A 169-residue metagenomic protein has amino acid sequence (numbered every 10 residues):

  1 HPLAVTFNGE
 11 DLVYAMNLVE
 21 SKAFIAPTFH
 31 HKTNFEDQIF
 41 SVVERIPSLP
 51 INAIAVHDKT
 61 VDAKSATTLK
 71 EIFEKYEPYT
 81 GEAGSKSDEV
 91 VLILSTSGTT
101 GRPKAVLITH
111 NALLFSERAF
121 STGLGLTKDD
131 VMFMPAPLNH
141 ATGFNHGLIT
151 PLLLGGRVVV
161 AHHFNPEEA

Functional and structural regions predicted by a protein language model:
H1-M16, T28-Q38, G156-A169: ATP-dependent adenylate-forming carboxylate-activation enzymes
V19-K22: Active-site charged/polar residues at nucleotide-handling catalytic sites that mediate phosphoryl, nucleotidyl
F24, F29, K59, P137: Flexible loop residues that form catalytic and substrate-binding hotspots at small-molecule/glycan-binding clefts
H30-S87: ANL superfamily adenylate-forming
F73-S95, R102, L107, G123-V131: Conserved pre-ATP/AMP-binding loop-to-beta segment of ANL
L114-V131, N139-A169: Conserved AMP-binding/adenylation subdomain of ANL enzymes
